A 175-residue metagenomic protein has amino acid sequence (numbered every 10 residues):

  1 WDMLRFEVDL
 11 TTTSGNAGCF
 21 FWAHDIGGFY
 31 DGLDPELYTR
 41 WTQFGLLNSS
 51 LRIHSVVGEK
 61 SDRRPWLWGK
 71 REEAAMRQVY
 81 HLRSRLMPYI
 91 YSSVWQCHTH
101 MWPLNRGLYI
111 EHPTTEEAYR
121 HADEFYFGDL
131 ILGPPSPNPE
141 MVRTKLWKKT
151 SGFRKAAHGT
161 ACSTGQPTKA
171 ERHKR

Functional and structural regions predicted by a protein language model:
W1-R175: Catalytic-domain carbohydrate-binding cleft regions of carbohydrate-active enzymes
